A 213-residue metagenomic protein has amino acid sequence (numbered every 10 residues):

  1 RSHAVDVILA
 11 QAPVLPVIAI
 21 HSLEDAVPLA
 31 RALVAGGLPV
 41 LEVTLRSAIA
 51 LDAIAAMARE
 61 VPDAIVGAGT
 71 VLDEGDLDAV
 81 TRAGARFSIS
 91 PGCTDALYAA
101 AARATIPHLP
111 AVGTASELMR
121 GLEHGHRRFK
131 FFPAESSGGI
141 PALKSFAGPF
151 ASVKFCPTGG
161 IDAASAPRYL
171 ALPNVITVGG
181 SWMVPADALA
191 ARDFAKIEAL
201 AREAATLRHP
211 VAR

Functional and structural regions predicted by a protein language model:
R1-F87, R103, S152, A163-A164 (+1 more regions): Conserved N-terminal beta1-alpha1 strand-loop-helix module at the mouth
L29, D73-A83, S116-H124, P141 (+1 more regions): Catalytic cores of alpha/beta
L45, T70, P91-C93, V112-T114 (+3 more regions): Short secondary-structure boundary segments
F87-L97, K130-I140, N174-K196: Glycine-rich phosphate-binding active-site loops on the catalytic face of alpha/beta enzymes
P91-S137: Histidine/lysine/aspartate-rich catalytic loop segments that bind and position anionic ligands
A101, H108, G139-F150, P157: CoA-thioester-processing core
G125-K130, A142, P149-S152: A contiguous pocket-lining binding segment that forms or flanks enzyme active sites
S136-S137, S152, G160-A164, V184: Short Gly/Pro-enriched loop/turn and capping motifs at secondary-structure junctions
